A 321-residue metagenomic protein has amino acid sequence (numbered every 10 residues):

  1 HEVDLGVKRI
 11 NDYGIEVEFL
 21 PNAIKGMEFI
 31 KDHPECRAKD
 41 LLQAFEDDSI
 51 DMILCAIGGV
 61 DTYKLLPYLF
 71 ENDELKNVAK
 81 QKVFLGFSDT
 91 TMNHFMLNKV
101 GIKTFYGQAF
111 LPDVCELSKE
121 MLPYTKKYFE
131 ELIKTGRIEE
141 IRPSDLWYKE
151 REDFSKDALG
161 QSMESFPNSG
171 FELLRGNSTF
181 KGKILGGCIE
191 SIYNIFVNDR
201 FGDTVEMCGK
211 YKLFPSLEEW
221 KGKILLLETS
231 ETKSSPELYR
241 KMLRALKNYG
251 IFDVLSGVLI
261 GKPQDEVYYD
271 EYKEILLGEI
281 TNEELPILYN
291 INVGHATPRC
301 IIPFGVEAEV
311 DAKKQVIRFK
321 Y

Functional and structural regions predicted by a protein language model:
H1-I50: ATP/NTP phosphate-donor binding region
E18-P21, L54-C55, F84-F87, T104-G107 (+3 more regions): General beta-strand structural signal in soluble alpha/beta enzymes
E46-F70: Long, hydrophobic/aromatic-enriched structural stretches that serve as scaffold segments
I53, D89, I192, V258 (+1 more regions): Buried hydrophobic positions in well-ordered alpha/beta secondary-structure cores of metabolic enzymes
L69-K99, K103-P112, P286: Short, acidic/small-residue loops that bind anionic groups at enzyme active sites
K103-E190: Conserved anion/nucleotide-ligand pocket segment
I195-Y269: Internal helical hairpin/lid segments
L238, R244-K247, D253, G257-Y321: ATP/nucleoside-binding phosphotransfer catalytic cores, i.e., glycine-rich phosphate-binding loops
